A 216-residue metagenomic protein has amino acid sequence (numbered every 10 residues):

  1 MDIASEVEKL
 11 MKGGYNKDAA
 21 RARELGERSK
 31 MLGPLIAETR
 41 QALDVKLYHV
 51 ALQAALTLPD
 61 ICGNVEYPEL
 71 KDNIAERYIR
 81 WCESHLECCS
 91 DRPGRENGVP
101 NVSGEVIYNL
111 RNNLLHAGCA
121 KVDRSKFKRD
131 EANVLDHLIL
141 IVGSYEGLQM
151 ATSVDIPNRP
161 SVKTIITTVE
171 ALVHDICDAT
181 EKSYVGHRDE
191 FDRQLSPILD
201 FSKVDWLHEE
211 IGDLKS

Functional and structural regions predicted by a protein language model:
M1-H49: Charged alpha-helical initiation segments
A20, A179-S216: Charged phosphate-binding loop/patch that engages nucleotide di/tri-phosphates or the phosphate backbone of nucleic
L32, A51, G104-I107: Hydrophobic packing residues in well-ordered alpha-helices of helical domains and bundles
L35-E38, A54, L110: Short, hydrophobic/aromatic alpha-helical segments in well-folded domains
Y48-D91: Short, contiguous, well-structured surface segments enriched in hydrophobic/aromatic residues
E83-P197: Long, charged low-complexity segments
